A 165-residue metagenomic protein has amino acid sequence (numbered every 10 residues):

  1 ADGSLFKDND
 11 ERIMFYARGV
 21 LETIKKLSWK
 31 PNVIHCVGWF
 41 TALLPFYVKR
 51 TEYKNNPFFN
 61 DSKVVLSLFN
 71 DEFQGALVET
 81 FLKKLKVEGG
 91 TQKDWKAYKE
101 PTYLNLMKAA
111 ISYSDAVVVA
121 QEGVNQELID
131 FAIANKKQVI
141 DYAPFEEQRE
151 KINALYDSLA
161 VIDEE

Functional and structural regions predicted by a protein language model:
A1-E165: Catalytic cores of nucleotide-sugar-dependent glycosyltransferases that transfer UDP/GDP/TDP-activated
